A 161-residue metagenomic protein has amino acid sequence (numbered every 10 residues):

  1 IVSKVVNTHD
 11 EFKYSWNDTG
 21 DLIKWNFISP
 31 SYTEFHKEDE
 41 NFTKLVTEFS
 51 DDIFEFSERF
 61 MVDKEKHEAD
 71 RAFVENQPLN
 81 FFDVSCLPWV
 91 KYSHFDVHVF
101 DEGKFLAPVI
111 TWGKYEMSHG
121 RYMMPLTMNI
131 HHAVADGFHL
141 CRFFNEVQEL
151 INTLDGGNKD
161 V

Functional and structural regions predicted by a protein language model:
I1-P30: Hydrophobic "lid/gating" helix adjacent to the active-site nucleophile that controls access to an acyl-thioester pocket
S3-T8, K104-K159: Active-site-proximal acidic secondary-structure segment that organizes catalysis
D21-K24, N76, S118: A short beta-turn/loop motif at secondary-structure boundaries
L22, D39-E40, Q148, V161: Non-catalytic regulatory/linker segments of enzymes
P30-F35, W112-E116: Short beta-strand elements
E34-Y92: Helical lid/core segments from catalytic subdomains that handle acyl or acyl-like groups
A72, L79-M123: Flexible, Gly/Pro-enriched loop and linker segments at secondary-structure and domain junctions
